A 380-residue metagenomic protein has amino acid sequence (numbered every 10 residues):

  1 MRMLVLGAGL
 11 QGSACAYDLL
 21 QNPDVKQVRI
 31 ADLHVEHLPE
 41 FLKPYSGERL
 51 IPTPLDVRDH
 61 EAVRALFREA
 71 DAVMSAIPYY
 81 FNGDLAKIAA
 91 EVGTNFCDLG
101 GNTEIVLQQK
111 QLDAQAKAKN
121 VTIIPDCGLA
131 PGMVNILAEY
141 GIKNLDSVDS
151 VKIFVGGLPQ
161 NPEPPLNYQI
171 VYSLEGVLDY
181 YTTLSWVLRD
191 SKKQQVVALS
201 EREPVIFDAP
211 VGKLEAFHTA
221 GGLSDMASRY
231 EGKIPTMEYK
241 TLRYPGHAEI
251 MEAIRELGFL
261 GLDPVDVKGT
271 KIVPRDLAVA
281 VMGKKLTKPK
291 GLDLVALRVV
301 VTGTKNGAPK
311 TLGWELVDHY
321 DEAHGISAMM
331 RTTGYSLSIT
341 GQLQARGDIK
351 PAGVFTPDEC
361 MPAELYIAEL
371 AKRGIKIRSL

Functional and structural regions predicted by a protein language model:
M3-G7: Conserved N-terminal Rossmann-fold NAD(P)-binding element of oxidoreductases
Q11: Hydrophobic/small residue at the entry helix of a nucleotide-binding pocket
L33-H37, T103: Helix N-cap at the beta1-alpha1 junction of Rossmann-like dinucleotide-binding domains, i.e., the first residues
P54-E69, F81: Conserved Rossmann-fold cofactor-binding substructure of NAD(P)-dependent oxidoreductases
E61, A72-A89, E104-I105: Beta-loop-alpha module in the N-terminal Rossmann-like domain of NAD(P)-dependent dehydrogenases, especially those
F67-A76, F96-C97: N-terminal Rossmann-like NAD(P) cofactor-binding module of classical short-chain dehydrogenase/reductase
G100-I123: Rossmann-fold NAD(P)-binding glycine/threonine-rich loop
N144-L380: C-terminal catalytic/substrate-binding lobe primarily of soluble NAD(P)-dependent oxidoreductases
